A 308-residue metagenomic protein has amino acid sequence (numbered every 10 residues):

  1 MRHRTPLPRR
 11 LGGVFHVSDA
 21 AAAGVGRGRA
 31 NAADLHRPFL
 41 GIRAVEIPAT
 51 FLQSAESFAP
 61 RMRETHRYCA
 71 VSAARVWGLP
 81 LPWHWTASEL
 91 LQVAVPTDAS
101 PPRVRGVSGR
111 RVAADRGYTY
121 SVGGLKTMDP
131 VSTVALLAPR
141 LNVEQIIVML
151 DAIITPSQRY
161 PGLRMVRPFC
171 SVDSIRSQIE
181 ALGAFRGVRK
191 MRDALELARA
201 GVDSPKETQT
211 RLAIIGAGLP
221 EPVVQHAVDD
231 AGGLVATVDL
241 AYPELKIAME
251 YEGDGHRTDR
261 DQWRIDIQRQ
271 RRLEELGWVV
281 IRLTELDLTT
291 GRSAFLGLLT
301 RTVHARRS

Functional and structural regions predicted by a protein language model:
M1-G187, H304-S308: Short gly/ser-rich loop at a beta-strand->alpha-helix junction or flexible surface loop bordering the NTP-binding
L11-V14, D19, G24, E64 (+1 more regions): Surface segments flanking catalytic/ligand-binding clefts of nucleic-acid enzymes
